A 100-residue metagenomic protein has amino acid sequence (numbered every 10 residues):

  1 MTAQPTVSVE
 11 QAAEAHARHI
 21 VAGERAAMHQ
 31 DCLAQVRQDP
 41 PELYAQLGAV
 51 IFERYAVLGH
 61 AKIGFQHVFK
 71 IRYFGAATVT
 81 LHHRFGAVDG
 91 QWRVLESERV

Functional and structural regions predicted by a protein language model:
M1-V9, H19-I20, V88, L95-V100: Low-complexity, intrinsically disordered terminal/linker segments enriched in charged and Gly/Pro repeats
Q4-P5, E10-R18, A22-G64: Short solvent-exposed beta->alpha transition segments
D39-Q91, E96-V100: Surface-exposed, charged secondary-structure patches
